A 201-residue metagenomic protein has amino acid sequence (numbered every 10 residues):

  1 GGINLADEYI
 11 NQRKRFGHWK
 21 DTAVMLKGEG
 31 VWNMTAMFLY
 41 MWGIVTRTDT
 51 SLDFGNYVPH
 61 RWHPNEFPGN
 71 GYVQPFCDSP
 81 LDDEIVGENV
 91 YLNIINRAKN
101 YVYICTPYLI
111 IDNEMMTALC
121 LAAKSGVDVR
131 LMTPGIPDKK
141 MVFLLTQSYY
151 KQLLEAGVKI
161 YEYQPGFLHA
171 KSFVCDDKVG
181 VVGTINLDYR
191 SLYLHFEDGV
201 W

Functional and structural regions predicted by a protein language model:
G1-W201: Charged, low-complexity intrinsically disordered terminal segments
